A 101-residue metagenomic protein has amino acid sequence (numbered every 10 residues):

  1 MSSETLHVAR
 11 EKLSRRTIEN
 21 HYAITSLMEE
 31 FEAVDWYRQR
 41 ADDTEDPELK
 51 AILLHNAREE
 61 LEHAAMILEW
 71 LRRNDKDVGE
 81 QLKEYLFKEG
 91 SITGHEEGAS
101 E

Functional and structural regions predicted by a protein language model:
M1-E101: Iron-associated oxidoreductase/ferritin-like identity signal
